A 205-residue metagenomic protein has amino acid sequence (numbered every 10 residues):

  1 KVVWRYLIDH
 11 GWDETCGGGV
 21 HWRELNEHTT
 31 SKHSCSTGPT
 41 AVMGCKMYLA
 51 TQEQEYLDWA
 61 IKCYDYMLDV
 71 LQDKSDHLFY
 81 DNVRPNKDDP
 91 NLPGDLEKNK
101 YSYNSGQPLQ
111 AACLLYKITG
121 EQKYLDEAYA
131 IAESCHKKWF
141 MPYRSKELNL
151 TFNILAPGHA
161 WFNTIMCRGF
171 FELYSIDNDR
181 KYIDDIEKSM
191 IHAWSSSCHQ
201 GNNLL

Functional and structural regions predicted by a protein language model:
K1, K32-Y48, E97-K117, P157-Y174: Well-ordered alpha-helical segments within folded domains of soluble proteins
K1, M47-K62, K74-S75, C113-Y129 (+1 more regions): Structural helix-adjacent loops and short alpha-helical linkers that scaffold large soluble proteins
K1-M47, L57-D58: Extended ligand-binding groove/face enriched in aromatic
I8-D9, L49, D65-D69, K117 (+2 more regions): Amphipathic alpha-helical segments of tetratricopeptide repeats
H10, K32, A130, S134-L205: CBM-like carbohydrate-recognition segments
W22-N26, N82-L96, W139-F152: Acidic/His metal-coordination segments adjacent to aromatic residues that form catalytic metal sites in metalloenzymes
V42, M67-S102: Ligand/cofactor pocket segment of small-molecule handling proteins
Y101-T119, Y124-F140: Oxyanion-binding "anion nests"
